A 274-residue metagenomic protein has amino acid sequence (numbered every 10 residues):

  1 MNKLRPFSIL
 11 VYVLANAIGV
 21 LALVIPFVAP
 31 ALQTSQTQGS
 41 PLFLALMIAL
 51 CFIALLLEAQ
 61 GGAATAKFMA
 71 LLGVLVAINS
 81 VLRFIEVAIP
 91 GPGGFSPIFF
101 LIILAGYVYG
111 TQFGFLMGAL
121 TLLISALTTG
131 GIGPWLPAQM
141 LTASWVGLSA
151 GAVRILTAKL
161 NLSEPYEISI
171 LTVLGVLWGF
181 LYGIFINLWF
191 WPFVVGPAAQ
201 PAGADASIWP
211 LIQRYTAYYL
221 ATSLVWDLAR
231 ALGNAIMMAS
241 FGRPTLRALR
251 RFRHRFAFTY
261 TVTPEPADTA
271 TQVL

Functional and structural regions predicted by a protein language model:
N2-A45, A88-P97, I132, L136 (+1 more regions): Membrane-embedded alpha-helical hairpins and interfacial helices in multi-pass inner-membrane proteins
L10-Y12, T65-L72, G110-G114, S240 (+1 more regions): Membrane-interfacial loop-to-transmembrane alpha-helix junctions, especially the N-terminal start
V11, L42, A64-L75, F99 (+2 more regions): Cytoplasmic-side transmembrane-helix entry/capping segments in multi-pass membrane proteins
N16-Q33, C51-L56, S80-R83, L122-A126: Membrane-embedded alpha-helical segments in integral membrane proteins
L50-N79: Helix-loop-helix hairpins and the membrane-proximal interhelical loops of multi-pass alpha-helical transport proteins
A54-E58, I98-G114, S149-V153: Generic transmembrane alpha-helix motif of multi-pass integral membrane proteins
V81-P97, L120-R154: Interfacial aromatic-anchored transmembrane helix boundaries in multi-pass membrane proteins
G114-G118, L171: Alpha-helical transmembrane segments and their helix-entry boundary regions
